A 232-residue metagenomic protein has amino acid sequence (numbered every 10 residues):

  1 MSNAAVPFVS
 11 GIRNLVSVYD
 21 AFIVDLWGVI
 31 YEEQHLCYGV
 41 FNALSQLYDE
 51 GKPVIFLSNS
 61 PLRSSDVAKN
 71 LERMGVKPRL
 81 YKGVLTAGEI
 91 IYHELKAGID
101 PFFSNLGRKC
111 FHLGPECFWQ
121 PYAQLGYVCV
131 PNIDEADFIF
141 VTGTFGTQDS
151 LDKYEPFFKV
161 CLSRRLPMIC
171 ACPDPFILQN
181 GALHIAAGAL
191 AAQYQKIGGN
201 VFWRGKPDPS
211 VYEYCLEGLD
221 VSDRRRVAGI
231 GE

Functional and structural regions predicted by a protein language model:
M1-E232: HAD-like aspartate-dependent phosphatase fold
